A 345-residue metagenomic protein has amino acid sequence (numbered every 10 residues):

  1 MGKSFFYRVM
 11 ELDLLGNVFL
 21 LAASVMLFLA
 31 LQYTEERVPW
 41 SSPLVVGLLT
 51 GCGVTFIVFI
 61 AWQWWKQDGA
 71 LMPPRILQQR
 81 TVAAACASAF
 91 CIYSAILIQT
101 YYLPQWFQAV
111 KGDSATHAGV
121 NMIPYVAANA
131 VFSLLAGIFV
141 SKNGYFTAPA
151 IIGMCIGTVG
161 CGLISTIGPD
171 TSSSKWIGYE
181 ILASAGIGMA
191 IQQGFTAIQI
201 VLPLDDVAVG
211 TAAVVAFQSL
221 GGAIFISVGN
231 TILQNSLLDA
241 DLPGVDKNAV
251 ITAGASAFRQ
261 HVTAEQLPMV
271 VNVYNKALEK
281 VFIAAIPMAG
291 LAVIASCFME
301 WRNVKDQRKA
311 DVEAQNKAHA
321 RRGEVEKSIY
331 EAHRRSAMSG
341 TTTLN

Functional and structural regions predicted by a protein language model:
M1-L15: Helix-loop-helix hairpins in multi-pass membrane proteins, especially solute transporters
F5-R8, L21-S41, F59-W64: Phenylalanine-glycine-rich, low-complexity intrinsically disordered regions, typified by the FG/GLFG repeat domains
L15, P43-V209, M299: Transmembrane core module of solute transporters
V25, L134-I138, A223, S227: Residue-level hotspots within transmembrane alpha-helices of multi-pass secondary transporters
L31-E35, F107-Q108, F139-S141, V228 (+1 more regions): Interfacial helix-cap and linker-helix signal at transmembrane-aqueous boundaries of multi-pass secondary transporters
Y33-V45, Y145-A148, Q234-P287: A membrane-interface helix-boundary motif in multi-pass transporters
W176-T252, I283: Small-residue-rich alpha-helical segments with characteristic i,i+4
S256-N345: Transmembrane-helix exit segments and adjacent C-terminal regions of multi-pass membrane proteins
